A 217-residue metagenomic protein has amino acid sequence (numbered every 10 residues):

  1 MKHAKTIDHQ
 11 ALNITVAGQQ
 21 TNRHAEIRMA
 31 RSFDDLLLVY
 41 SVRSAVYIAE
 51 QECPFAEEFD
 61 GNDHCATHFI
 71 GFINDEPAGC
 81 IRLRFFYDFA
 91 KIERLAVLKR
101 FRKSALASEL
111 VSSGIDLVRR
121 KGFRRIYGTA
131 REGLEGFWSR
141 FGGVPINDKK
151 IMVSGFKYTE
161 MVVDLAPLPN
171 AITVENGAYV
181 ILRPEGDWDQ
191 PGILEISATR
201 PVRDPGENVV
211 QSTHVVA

Functional and structural regions predicted by a protein language model:
K2-A25, R119-R120, E132-A217: Terminal substrate-recognition subdomain of acyl/acetyltransferases
Q19-V39: A short beta-loop-alpha structural element at the N-terminal edge of CoA-dependent acyl/N-acetyltransferase catalytic
L36, Y40, P54-F101: A conserved beta-strand-loop-helix scaffold within acyl/acetyltransferase catalytic domains
V42-P54: Helix-loop element at the rim of GNAT/NAT acetyltransferase active sites that forms part of the acceptor-substrate
Y87-F89, R125, F156-Y158: A generic structural signal for beta-strand entry/edge sites
I92, I126-A130: Conserved hydrophobic beta-strand within the GNAT/NAT acetyltransferase core sheet that lines the active-site cleft
V97, K103-D116: Conserved acetyl-CoA-binding loop-helix of GNAT-fold acetyltransferases
